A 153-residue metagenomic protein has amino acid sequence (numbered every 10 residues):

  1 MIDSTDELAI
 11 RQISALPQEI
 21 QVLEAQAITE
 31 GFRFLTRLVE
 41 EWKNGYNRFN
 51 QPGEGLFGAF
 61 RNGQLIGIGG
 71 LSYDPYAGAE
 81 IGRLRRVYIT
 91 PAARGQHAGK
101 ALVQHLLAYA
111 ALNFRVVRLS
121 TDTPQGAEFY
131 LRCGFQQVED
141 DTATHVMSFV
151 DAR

Functional and structural regions predicted by a protein language model:
M1-N44: Short amphipathic alpha-helix that is part of the acyltransferase structural core
Y46-G58, R83: A short helix-loop-beta-strand connector motif used in the catalytic cores of GNAT acetyltransferases and, in some
G58, Q64-Y73, R83, Y88: Conserved beta-strand in the GNAT
R85, T90, R94, D122: Residue-level recognition of the GNAT/N-acetyltransferase active site
A92-H105: Conserved acetyl-CoA pyrophosphate-binding loop and the N-cap/start of the following alpha-helix in GNAT-like
A110-D122: Conserved GNAT acetyl-CoA-binding A-motif
R118-S120, L131, Q136-D151: Conserved catalytic-core motifs of GNAT/GCN5-like acyltransferases
